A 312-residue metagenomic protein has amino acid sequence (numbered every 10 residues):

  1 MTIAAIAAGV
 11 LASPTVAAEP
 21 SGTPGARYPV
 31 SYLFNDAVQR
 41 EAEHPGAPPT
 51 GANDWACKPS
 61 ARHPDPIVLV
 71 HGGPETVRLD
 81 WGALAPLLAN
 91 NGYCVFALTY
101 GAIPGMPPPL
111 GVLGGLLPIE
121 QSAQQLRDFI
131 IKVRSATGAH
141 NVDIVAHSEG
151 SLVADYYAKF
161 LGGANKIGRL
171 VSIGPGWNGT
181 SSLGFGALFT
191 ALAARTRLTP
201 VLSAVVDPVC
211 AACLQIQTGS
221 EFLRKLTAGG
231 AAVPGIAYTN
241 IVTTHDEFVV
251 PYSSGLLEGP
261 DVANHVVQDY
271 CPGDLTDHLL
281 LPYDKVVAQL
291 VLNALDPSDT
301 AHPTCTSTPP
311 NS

Functional and structural regions predicted by a protein language model:
M1-N91, T306-P310: Flexible, membrane-associating and regulatory peripheral segments of lipid-active enzymes
P59-H63, L88-N90, A136-T137, V145-A146 (+3 more regions): Extracellular/periplasmic catalytic domains that process cell-envelope and extracellular macromolecules
D65, L79, A83, N90 (+7 more regions): Extracytoplasmic/secreted proteins, especially bacterial periplasmic and envelope-associated proteins
H71, V95, E120-L226: Serine-dependent carboxylesterase/thioesterase catalytic core of lipase-like alpha/beta-hydrolase/SGNH enzymes
G72-E75, P109-L117, A211-C213, L275-L281: Second-shell loop/turn segments in exported
L87-P108: Conserved alpha/beta-hydrolase
P107-L110, G179-G186, V250-S254: Short aromatic-enriched loop/helix-cap "lid" or pocket-rim segments at secondary-structure transitions that line
A232-S312: C-terminal catalytic-base region of ester-bond hydrolases, centering on the histidine of the charge-relay
